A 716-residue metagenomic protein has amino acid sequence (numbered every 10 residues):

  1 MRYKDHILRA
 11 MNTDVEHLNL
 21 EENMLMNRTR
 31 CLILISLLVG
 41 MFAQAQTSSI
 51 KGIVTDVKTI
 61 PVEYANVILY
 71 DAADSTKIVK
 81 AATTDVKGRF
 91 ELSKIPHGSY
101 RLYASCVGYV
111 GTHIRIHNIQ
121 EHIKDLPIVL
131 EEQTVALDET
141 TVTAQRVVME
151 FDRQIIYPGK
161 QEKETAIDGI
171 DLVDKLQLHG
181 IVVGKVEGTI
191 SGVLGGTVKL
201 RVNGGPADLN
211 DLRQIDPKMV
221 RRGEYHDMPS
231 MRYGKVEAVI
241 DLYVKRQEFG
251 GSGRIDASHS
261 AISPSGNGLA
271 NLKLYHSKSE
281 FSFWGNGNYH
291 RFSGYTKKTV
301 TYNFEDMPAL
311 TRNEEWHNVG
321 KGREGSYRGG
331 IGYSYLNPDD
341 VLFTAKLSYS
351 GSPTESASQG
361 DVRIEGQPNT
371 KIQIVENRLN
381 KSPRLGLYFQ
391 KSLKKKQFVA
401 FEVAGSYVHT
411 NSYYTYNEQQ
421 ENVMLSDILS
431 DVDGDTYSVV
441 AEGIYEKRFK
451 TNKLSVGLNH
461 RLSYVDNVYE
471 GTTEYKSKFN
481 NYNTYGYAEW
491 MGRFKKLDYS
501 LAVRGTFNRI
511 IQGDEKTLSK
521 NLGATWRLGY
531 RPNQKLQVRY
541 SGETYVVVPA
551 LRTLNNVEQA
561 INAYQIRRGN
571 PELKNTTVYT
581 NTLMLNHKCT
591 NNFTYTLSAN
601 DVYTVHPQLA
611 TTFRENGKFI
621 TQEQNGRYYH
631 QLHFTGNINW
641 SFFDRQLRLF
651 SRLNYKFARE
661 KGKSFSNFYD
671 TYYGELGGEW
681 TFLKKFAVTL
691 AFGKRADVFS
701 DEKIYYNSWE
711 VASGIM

Functional and structural regions predicted by a protein language model:
Q46, K87-R89, Y103, V110 (+17 more regions): Membrane-proximal, glycine/serine-rich, low-complexity loop/turn segments characteristic of large bacterial
I53-E63: Structural motif
Y70-K77, S99, Y103-I116: A short, solvent-exposed loop/turn motif at the edges and junctions of modular extracellular/periplasmic domains
A73-R89: Short, acidic Ser/Thr/Gly-rich low-complexity loop/linker segments typical of extracellular and cell-surface proteins
Q214-I215, S260-P264, V319-R323, V375-K381 (+9 more regions): Replace "Gram-negative outer membrane beta-barrel proteins" with "bacterial and organellar outer membrane beta-barrel
K235-A257, S352, A357-D361, S455-S463 (+5 more regions): Surface-exposed extracellular loop regions of Gram-negative outer-membrane beta-barrel proteins
G294-L310, E355-K371, V375, N411-N422 (+8 more regions): Outer-membrane beta-barrel translocator domains and adjoining extracellular loop/strand segments of Gram-negative
S438-V440, F479, Y485, N570 (+3 more regions): Outer membrane beta-barrel strand-and-loop segments of large Gram-negative receptors, especially TonB-dependent
